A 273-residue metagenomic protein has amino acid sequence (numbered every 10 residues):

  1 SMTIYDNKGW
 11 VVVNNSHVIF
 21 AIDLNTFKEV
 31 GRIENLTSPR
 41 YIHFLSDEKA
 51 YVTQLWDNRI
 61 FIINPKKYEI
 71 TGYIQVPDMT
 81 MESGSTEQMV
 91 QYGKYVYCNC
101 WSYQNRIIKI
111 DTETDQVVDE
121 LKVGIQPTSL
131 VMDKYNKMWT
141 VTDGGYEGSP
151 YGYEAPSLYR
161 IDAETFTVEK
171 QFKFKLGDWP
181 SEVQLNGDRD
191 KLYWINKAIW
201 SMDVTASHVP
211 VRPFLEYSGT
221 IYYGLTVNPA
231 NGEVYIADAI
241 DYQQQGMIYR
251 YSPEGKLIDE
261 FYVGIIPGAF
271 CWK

Functional and structural regions predicted by a protein language model:
S1-K273: Predominantly soluble domains enriched in secretory-pathway, periplasmic, or organellar proteins
